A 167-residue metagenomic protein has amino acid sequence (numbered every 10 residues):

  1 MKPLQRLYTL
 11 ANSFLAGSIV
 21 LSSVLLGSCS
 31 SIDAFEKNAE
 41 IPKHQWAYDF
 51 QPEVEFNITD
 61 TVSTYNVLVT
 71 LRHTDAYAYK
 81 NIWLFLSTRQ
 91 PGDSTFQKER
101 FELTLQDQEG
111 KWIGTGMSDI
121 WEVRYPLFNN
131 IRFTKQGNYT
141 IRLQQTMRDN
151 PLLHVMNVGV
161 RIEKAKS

Functional and structural regions predicted by a protein language model:
K2-S18: Bacterial N-terminal signal peptides that target proteins for export
L25-S28: C-terminal motif of bacterial Sec signal peptides marking the signal peptidase cleavage site
S30-D33: Bacterial signal peptide processing site
Q51-Y79: Post-signal-peptide N-terminal segment of Sec-exported extracytoplasmic proteins
V62-Y65, L127, I131-Q145: Short tyrosine-centred short linear motifs in exposed loops/low-complexity segments
T70-R72, R142-D149: Short beta-strand-plus-loop segments that form exposed binding edges in beta-rich domains
A78-L84, H154-M156: Short coil-to-beta strand junction motifs in C2/discoidin
F101-D107, I113-F128: A beta-strand/beta-hairpin structural motif
